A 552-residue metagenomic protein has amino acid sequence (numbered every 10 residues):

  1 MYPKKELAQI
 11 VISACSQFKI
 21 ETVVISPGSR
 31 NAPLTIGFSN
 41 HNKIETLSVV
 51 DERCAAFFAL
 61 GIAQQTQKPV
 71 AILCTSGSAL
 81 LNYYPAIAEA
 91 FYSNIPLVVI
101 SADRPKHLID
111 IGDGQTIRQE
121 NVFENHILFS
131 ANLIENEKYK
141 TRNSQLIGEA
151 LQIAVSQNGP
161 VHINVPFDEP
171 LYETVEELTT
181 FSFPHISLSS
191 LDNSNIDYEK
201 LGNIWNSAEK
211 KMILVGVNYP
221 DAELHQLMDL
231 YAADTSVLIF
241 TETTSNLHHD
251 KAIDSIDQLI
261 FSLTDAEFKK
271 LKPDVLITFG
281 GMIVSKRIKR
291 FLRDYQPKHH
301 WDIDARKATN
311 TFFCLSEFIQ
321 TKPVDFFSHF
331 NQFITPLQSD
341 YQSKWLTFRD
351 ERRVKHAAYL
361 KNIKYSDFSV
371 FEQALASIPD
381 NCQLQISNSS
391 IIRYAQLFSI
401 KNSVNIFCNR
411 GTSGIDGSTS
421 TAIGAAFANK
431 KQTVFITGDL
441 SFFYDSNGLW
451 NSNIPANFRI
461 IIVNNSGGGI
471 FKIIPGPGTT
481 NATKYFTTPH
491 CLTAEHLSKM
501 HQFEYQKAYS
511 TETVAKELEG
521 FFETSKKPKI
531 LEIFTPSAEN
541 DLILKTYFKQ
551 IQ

Functional and structural regions predicted by a protein language model:
M1-P3, L292-S390, H496, Q506-Q552: Phosphate/pyrophosphate-binding active-site segments
Y2-N82, A88: N-terminal cofactor/phosphate-binding cores enriched in small/glycine residues, especially glycine-rich loops such as
A8-S13, S26-R30, L34-T35, L346-K430: Active-site diphosphate/adenylate-binding microenvironment
E21-V24, E45-L47, Q65-R104, K272-G280 (+2 more regions): A short, small-residue-rich loop immediately preceding and capping a beta-strand
N82, V215-W301, K401-N429, F443-N447 (+1 more regions): Glycine-rich, anion-gripping cofactor-binding loops and their flanking helix/strand elements in enzyme active sites
I100, H107-I117, Y394-Q552: Thiamine diphosphate
S101-A150, T241-F348, S452, I474-P475: Glycine-rich, acidic loop regions that bind phosphate or pyrophosphate groups
N121, P160, V165-N195, L518-Q552: Glycine/aspartate-rich loop-and-adjacent alpha/beta segment that forms the canonical ThDP
